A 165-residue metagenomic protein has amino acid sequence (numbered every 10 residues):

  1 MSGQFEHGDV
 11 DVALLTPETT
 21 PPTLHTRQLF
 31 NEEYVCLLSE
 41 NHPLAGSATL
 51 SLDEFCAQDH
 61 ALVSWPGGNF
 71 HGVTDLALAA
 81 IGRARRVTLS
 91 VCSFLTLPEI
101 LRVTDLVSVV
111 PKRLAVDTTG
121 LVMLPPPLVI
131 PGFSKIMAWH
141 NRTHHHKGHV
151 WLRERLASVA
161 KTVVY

Functional and structural regions predicted by a protein language model:
M1-L38, G120-P126: Short beta-strand-centered segments that line the small-molecule binding cleft or hinge of alpha/beta clamshell
M1-S2, S90-L97: Short helix-initiation/N-cap motifs at beta->coil->alpha
Q4-E6, F55, E99-R102, M137: Hydrophobic residues within well-ordered alpha-helices
G8-D9, E32, S47, A57-Q58 (+4 more regions): Structured helix-beta-strand junction loops
V10-T23, G72, A80, F94-V122: A ligand-binding cleft/hinge motif common to bilobed small-molecule-binding domains
L24-E40, A48, L52-A57, P126-K135: Short Pro/Gly-enriched coil loops immediately N-terminal to beta-strands
L44-G46, L50-L52, Q58-I81, H145-H149 (+2 more regions): Secondary-structure junction motif
S47, L52, M123-Y165: A late-sequence structural motif
